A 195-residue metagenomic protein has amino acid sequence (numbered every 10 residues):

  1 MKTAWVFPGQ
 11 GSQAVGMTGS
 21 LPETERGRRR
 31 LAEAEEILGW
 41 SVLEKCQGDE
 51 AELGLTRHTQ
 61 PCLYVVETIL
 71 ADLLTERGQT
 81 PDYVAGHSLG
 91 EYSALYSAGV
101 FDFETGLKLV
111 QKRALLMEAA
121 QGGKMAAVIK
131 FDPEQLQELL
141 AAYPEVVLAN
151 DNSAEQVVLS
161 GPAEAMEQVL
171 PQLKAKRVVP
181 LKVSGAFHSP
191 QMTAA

Functional and structural regions predicted by a protein language model:
K2-A85, L159: Helix-rich "cap/lid" substructures immediately adjacent to catalytic or cofactor-binding pockets
Q10-S12, L38-W40, A98-A195: Alpha/beta catalytic cores of group-transfer enzymes, especially the acyltransferase/condensing modules of polyketide
G16-T18, C46, S93, S97 (+2 more regions): Residue-level recognition of conserved structural "scaffold" positions that shape functional pockets and channels
E50, L89, G185-A186: Positions that flank functional sites
L53, Y92-S93, V158, S189: Short secondary-structure boundary/hinge segments and terminal tails
Q60-A127: Gly/Ser-rich oxyanion-binding loop with an adjacent helix/lid that shapes the negatively charged ligand pocket
